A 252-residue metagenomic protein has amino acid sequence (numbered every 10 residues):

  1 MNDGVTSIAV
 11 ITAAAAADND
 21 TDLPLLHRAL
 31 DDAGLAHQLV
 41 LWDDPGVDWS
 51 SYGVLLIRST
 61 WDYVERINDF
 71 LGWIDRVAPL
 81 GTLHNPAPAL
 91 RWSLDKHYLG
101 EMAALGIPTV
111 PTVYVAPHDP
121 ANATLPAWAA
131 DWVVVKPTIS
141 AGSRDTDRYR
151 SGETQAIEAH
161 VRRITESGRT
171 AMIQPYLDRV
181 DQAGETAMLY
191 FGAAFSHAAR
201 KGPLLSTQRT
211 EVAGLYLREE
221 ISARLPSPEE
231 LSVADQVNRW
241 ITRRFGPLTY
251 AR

Functional and structural regions predicted by a protein language model:
G4-S7, A14-P117: Conserved N-proximal alpha/beta basic substrate-recognition cap immediately N-terminal to, or forming the N-lobe
T6, V110, R144, G184-T186 (+1 more regions): Change "...and in nucleic-acid phosphodiester-cleaving endonucleases..." to "...and in nucleic-acid processing enzymes
D48-G53, W128, Q182-A183: A short, glycine/Asx- and small/polar-enriched loop/turn that sits immediately N-terminal to a beta-strand
P88-A89, P117-P120, T138-G142, G152-Q155 (+1 more regions): Short acidic/polar capping segments at secondary-structure boundaries
M102-A103, A127-T146, G168-D181, A251: ATP-grasp fold ATP-binding core
G106-V134: Rossmann-like NAD(P)H-binding beta-loop-alpha module
S151-R243: Phosphate-binding site of ATP-dependent enzymes
I241-R252: Conserved metal-phosphate-binding beta-hairpin within the catalytic cores of diverse ATP-dependent phosphoryl-transfer
